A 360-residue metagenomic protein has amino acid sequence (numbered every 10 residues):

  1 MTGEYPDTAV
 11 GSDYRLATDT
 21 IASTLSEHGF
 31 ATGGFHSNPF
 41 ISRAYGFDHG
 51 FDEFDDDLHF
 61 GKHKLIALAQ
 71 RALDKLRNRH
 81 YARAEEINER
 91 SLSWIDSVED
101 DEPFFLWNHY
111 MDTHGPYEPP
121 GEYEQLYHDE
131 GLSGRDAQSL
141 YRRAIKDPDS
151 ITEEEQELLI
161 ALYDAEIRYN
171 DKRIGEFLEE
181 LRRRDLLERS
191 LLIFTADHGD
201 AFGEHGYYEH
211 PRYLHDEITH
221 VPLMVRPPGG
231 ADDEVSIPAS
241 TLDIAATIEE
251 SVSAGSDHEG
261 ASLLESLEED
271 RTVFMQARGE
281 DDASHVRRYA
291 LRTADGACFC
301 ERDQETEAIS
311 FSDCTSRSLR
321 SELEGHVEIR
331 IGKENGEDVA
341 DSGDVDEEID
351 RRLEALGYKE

Functional and structural regions predicted by a protein language model:
M1-E360: Catalytic domains that recognize anionic headgroups
